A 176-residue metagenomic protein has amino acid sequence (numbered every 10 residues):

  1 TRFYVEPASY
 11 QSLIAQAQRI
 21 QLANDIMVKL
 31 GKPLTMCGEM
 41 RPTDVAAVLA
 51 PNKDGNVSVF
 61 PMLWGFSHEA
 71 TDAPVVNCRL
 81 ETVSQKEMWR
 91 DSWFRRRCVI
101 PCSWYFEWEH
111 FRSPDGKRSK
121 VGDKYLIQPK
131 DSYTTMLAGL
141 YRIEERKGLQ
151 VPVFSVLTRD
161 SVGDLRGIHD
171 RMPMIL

Functional and structural regions predicted by a protein language model:
T1-L176: Short linear sequence motif anchored by a di-proline
